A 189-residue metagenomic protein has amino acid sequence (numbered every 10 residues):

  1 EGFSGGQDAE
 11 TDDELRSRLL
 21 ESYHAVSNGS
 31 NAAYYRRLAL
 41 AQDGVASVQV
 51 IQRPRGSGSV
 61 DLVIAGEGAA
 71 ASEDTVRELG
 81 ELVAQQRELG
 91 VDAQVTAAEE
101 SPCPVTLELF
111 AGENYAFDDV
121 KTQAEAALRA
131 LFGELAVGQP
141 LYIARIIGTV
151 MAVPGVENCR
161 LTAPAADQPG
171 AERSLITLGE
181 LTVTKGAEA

Functional and structural regions predicted by a protein language model:
E1, G6-E10, G44-I51, T177-E188: Short N-terminal helix-initiation segments at or just after the protein's N-terminus
E1-H24, G29: Catalytic P-loop NTP-binding/switch module of NTPases
F3-Q7, S30, S59, E67-A69 (+4 more regions): Intrinsically disordered, low-complexity regions
Q7-D13, E99-Q123, P154-P169: A broadly tuned preference for mixed-charge, low-complexity surface segments
H24-Q139, E188-A189: Carbohydrate-recognition loop of C-type lectin domains
T122-A189: An aromatic-glycine-centered, glycine-rich loop/turn in mixed alpha/beta architecture
